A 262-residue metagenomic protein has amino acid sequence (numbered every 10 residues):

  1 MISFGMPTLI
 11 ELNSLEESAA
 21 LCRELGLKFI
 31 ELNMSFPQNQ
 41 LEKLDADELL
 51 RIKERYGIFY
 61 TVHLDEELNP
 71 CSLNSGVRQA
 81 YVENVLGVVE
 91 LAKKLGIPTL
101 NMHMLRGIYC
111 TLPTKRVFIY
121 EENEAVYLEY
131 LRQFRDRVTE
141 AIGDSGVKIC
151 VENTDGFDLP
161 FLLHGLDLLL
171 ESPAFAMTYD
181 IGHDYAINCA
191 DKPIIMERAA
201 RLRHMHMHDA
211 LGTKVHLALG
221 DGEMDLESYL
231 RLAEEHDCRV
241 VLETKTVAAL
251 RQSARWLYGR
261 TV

Functional and structural regions predicted by a protein language model:
M1-K93, Y258-V262: N-terminal pre-domain/capping segments
M1-S3, L12, E16-R23, C71 (+5 more regions): Histidine-acidic metal/acid-base catalytic patches
M6-I10, L32-F36, Y60-E66, M102-M104 (+4 more regions): A cross-domain feature marking catalytic cores of carbohydrate-active enzymes and several ubiquitous metabolic/repair
S14, L41-L44, A80-N84, N123-F134 (+2 more regions): Soluble or luminal CAZymes and related metallo-dependent hydrolases
L27, F59, K148, A176 (+1 more regions): Hydrophobic "anchor" residues on beta-strands that sit immediately upstream of conserved functional sites
Q38-N39, N69-P70, I108-Y109, D158-L159 (+1 more regions): Short secondary-structure capping/turn micro-motifs that flank functional sites
L49-E67, E129-I142, L226-L232: Alpha-helix-loop-beta-strand connector modules within alpha/beta enzyme cores
R55, N74-A176: Active-site acidic/histidine proton-transfer and metal-coordination neighborhood in alpha/beta enzyme cores
